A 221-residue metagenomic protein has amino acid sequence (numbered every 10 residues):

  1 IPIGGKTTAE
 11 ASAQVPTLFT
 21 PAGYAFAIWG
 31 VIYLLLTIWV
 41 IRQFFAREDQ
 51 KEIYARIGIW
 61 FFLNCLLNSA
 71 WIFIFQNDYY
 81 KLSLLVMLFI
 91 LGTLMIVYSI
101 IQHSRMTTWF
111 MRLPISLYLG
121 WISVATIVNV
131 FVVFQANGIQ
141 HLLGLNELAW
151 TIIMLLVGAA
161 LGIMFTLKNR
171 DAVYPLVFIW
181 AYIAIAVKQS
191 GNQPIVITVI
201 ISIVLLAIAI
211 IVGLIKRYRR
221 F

Functional and structural regions predicted by a protein language model:
I1-K6: Alpha-helical transmembrane segments of multi-pass membrane proteins
A13-I28, M111-I115, I139-I153, Q189-S190: Short aromatic-rich membrane-water interface segments that cap or initiate transmembrane helices in multi-pass membrane
F45, I100-H103, I211-F221: Membrane-interface capping segments at transmembrane-helix boundaries
F45-A55, H103-R112, L167-K168: Membrane-interface helix-boundary motifs at transmembrane edges
K51-F61, R170-P175: Membrane-interfacial loop-to-transmembrane alpha-helix junctions, especially the N-terminal start
W60-W71, V86-Y98, R112-F131: Alpha-helical transmembrane segments of multi-pass integral membrane proteins
A70-L84, H103-T107, N137-L145, M164-N169 (+1 more regions): Membrane-interface helix caps and helix-loop-helix hairpins in membrane proteins
V173-I183: Central hydrophobic cores of alpha-helical transmembrane segments in multi-pass integral membrane proteins
